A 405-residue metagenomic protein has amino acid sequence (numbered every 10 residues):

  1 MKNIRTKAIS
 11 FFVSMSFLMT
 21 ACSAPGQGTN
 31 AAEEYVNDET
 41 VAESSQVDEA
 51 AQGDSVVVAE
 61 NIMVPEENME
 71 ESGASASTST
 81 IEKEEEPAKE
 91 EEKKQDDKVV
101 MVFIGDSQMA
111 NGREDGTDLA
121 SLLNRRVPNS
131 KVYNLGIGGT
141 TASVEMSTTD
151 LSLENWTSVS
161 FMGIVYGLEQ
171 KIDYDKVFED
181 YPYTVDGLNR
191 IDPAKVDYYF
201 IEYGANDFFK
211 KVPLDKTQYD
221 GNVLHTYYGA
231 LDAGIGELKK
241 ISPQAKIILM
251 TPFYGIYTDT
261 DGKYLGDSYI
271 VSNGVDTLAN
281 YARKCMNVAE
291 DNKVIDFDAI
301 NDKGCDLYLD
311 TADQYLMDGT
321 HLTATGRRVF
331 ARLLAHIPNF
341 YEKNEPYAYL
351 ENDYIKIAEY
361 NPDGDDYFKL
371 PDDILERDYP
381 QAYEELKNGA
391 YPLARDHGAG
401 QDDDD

Functional and structural regions predicted by a protein language model:
K2-Q27: Sec-dependent N-terminal signal peptides of Gram-positive bacterial secreted proteins and lipoproteins
G26-V99: N-terminal, intrinsically disordered, polar/charged segments of Gram-positive cell-envelope systems that serve as
E92-K94, V177-V196, K239-I241, Y341-N344 (+1 more regions): Surface-exposed acidic, glycine-flexible loop patches that form ligand/cofactor-binding and adhesion interfaces
D97-I104, Q108-A110, K195-V212, N222-E237 (+2 more regions): Conserved N-terminal glycine/acidic-rich loop preference
V100, Q108-T217, G221, D372-G400: Conserved SGNH/GDSL esterase-like catalytic core that processes O-acyl groups on lipids and polysaccharides
T117, S121-R125, N189, A194 (+8 more regions): Solvent-exposed, polar/charged alpha-helical surfaces in well-ordered, non-transmembrane soluble domains, broadly
L151, P252-D404: Catalytic His-Asp segment of secreted/periplasmic serine-dependent ester chemistry enzymes
S242-K246: A short helix->loop->beta-strand "cap" motif at the edges of active sites that frequently abuts
